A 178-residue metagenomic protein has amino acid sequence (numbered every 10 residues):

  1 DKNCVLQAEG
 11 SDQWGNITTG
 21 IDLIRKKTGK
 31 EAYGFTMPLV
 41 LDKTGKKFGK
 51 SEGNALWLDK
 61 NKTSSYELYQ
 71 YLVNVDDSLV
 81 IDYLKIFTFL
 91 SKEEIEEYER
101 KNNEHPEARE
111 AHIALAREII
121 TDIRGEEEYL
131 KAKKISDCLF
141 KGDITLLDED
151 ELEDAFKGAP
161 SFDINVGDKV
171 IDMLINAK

Functional and structural regions predicted by a protein language model:
D1-I21, K27-Y33, K46: NTP-dependent nucleotidyl-transfer catalytic core
I24-K178: Conserved nucleotide- and phosphate/pyrophosphate-binding catalytic cores in adenylate/nucleotidyl-handling enzymes
